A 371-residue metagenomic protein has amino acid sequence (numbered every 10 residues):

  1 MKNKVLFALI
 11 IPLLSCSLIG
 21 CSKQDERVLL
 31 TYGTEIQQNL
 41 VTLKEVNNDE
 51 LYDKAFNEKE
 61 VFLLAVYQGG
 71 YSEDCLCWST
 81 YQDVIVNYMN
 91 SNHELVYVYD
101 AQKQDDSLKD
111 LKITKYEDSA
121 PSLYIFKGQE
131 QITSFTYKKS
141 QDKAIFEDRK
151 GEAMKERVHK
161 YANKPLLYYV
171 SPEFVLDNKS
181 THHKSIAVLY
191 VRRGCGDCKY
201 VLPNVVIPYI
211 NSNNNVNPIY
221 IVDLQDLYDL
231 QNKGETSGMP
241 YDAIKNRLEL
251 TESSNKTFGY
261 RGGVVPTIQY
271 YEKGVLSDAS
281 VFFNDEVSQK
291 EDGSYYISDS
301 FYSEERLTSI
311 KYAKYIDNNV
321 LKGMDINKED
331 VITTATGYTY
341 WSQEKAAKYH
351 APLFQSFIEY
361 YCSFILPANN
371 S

Functional and structural regions predicted by a protein language model:
M1-V5: Positively charged n-region of N-terminal signal peptides that target proteins for export
C16-G20: C-terminal motif of bacterial Sec signal peptides marking the signal peptidase cleavage site
S22-Q24: Bacterial signal peptide processing site
Q38, N47-E94, F174-V222: Local sequence-structure signature of Cys/Sec-based thiol-disulfide redox active-site neighborhoods
E45, Y67, H93-L108, Y190 (+1 more regions): Thiol-based oxidoreductase modules, predominantly thioredoxin-like and allied folds used for disulfide exchange
P121-S122, R192-Y200, V264-Q269: C-type cytochrome heme c attachment motif
Y124-N163, F258-N370: Non-catalytic, surface beta->alpha helical segment in thiol-disulfide oxidoreductase systems
M239-R261, Y271-K273: Short, internal strand/loop/helix patches that form the active-site neighborhood or redox-interaction surface
